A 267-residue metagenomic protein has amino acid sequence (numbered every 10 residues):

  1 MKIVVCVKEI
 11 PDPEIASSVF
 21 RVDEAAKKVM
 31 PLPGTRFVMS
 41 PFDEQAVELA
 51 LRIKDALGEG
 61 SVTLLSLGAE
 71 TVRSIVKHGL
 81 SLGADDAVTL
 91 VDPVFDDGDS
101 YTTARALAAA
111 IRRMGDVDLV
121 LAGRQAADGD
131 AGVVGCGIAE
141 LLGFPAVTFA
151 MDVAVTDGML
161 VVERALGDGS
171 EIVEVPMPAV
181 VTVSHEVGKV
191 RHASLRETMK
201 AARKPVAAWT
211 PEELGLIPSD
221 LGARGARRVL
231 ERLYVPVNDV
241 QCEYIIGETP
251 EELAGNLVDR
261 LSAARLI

Functional and structural regions predicted by a protein language model:
M1-I267: N-terminal glycine-rich FAD/FM-binding segment characteristic of electron-transfer flavoproteins
